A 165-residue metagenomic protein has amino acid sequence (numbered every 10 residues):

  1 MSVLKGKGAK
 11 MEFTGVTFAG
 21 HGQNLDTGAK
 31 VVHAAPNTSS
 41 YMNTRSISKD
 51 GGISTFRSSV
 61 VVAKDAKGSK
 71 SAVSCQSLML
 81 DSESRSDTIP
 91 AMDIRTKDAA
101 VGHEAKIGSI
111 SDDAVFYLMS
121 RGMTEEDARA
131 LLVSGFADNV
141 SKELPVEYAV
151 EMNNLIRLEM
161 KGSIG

Functional and structural regions predicted by a protein language model:
M1-M123, N139-G165: Conserved beta-strand/loop scaffold segments within soluble protein domains that form the structured core and edges
